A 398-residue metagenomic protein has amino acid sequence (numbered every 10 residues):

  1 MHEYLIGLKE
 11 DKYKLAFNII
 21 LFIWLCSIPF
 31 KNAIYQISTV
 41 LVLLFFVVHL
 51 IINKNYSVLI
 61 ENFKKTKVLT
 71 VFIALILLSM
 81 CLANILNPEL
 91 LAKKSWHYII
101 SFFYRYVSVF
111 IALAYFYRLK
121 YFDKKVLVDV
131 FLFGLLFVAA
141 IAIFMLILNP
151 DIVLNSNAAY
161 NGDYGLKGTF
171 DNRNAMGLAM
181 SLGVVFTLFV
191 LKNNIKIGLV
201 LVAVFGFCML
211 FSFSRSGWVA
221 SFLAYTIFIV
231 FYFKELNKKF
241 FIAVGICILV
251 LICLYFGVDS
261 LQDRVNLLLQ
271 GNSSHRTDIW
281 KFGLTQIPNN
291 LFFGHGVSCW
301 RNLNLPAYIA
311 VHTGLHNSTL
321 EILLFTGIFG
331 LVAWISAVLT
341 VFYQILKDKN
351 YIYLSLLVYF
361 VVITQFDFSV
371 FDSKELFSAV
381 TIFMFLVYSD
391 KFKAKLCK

Functional and structural regions predicted by a protein language model:
M1-K93, R118, F122, D129 (+3 more regions): Transmembrane signal-anchor hairpin modules in multi-pass inner-membrane enzymes, especially those that act on
N32-L43, I195-L199, S216-A220, N237-I242 (+2 more regions): Short, aromatic-rich membrane-interface segments at the entry and exit of alpha-helical transmembrane domains
L41-H49, Y353-I363, V370-K398: Transmembrane alpha-helices of multi-pass inner-membrane enzymes
F46-K54, S221-I242: Perimembrane helix-loop-helix junctions
T70-A74, L91-Y117, V126, V130 (+1 more regions): Aromatic-anchored transmembrane helix interface
S108-I111, K125-N157, N161, G168-K234 (+5 more regions): Alpha-helical transmembrane segments of multi-pass inner-membrane proteins
Y232-Q270, K281-N289, V297: A membrane-periplasm/extracellular boundary helix in multi-pass inner-membrane enzymes that assemble envelope glycans
L267-T326: Long extracytoplasmic/lumenal interhelical loops at the membrane interface of multi-pass membrane proteins
